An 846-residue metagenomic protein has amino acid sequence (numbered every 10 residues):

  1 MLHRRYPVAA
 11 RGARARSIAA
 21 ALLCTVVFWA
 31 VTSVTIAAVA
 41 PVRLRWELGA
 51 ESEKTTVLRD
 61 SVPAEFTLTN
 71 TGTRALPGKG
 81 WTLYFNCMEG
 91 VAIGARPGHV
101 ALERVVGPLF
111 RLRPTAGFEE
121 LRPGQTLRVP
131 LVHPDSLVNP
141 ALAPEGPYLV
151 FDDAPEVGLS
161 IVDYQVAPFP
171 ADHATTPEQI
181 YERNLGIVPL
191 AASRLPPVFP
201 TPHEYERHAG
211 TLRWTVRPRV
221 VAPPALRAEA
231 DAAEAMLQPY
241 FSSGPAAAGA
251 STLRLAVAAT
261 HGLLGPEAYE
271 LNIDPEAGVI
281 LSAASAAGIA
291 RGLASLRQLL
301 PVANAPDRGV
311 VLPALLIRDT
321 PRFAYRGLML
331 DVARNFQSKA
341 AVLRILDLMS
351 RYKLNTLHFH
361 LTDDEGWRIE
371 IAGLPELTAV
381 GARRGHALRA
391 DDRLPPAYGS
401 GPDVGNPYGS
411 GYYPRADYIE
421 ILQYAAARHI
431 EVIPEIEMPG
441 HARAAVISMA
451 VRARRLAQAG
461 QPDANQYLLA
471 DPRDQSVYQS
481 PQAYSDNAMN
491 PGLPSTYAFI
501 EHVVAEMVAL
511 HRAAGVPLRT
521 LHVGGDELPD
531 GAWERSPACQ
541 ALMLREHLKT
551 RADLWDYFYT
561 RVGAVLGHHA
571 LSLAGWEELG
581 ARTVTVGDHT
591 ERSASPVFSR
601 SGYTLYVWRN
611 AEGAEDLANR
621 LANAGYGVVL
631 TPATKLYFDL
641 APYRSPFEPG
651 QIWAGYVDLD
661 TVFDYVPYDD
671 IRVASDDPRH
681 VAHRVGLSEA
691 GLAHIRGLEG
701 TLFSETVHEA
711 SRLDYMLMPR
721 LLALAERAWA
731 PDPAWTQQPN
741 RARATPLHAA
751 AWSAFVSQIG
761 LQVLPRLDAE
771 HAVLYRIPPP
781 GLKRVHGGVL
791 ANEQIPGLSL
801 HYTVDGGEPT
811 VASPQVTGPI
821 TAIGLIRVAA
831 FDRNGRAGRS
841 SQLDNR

Functional and structural regions predicted by a protein language model:
A37, V221, R743-R846: Short, compositionally stereotyped local motifs that mark structural "simplifiers"
A38, A143, Y148-A324, A574-T583 (+2 more regions): Acidic, contiguous N-terminal accessory segments
A38-R59: Low-complexity, acidic Ser/Thr/Pro/Gly-rich terminal tails and inter-domain linkers that flank the onset of structured
T67-T73: Asparagine-centered strand-capping/turn motif at beta-strand->loop junctions
T73-V106: Short acidic, flexible loop segments centered on an aromatic residue
A268, N272-R512, V516-T520, E699: Feature activates predominantly on carbohydrate-active enzymes
S480-G602, G613: Active-site neighborhood of glycoside hydrolase catalytic domains
S572-V785: Flexible, acidic glycine-rich loops studded with aromatic residues
